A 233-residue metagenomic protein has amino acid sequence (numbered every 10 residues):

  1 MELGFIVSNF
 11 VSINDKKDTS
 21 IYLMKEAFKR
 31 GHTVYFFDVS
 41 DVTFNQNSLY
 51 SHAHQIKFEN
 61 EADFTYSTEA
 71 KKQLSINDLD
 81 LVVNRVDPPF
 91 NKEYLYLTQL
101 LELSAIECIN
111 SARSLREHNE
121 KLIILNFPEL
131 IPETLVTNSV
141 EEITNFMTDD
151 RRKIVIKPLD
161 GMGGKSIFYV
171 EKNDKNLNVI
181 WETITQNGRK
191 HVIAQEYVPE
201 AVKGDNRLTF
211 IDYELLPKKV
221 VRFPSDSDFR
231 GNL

Functional and structural regions predicted by a protein language model:
M1-G4: Extreme N-terminal starter segment of soluble prokaryotic enzymes
I6, V83-V86, P158: Short, well-ordered coil/turn residues at beta-beta hairpins and beta-strand->alpha-helix junctions within
V11-I13, K17-V136: Conserved N-proximal alpha/beta basic substrate-recognition cap immediately N-terminal to, or forming the N-lobe
S40, D87, A112, L159 (+2 more regions): Anionic group-transfer/hydrolysis microenvironments
I131-R151: Rossmann-like NAD(P)H-binding beta-loop-alpha module
E141, D150-R152, G163-L233: Phosphate-binding site of ATP-dependent enzymes
